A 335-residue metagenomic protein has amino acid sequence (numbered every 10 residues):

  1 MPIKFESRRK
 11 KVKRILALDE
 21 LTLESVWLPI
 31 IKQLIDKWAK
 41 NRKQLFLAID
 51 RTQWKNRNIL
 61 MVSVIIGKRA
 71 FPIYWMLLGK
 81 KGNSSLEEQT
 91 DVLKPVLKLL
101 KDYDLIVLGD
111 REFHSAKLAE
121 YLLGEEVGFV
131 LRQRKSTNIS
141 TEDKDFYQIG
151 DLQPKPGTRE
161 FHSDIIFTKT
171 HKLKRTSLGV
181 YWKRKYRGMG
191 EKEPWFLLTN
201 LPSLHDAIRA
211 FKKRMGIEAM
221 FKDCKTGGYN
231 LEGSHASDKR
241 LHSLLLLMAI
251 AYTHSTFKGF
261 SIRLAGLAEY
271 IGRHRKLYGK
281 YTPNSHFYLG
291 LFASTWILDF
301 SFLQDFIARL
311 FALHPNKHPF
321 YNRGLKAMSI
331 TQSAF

Functional and structural regions predicted by a protein language model:
M1-A17: A structured, charge-rich N-terminal accessory region that forms the first stable segment of a protein and links
E6-R8, L23-I31, K40-L45, N56 (+1 more regions): Single, function-defining residue in the core of a domain
L16-E24: Metal-dependent phosphoesterase signature
Q33-D36, L47-D50: Short secondary-structure capping/turn segments at boundaries of alpha-helices and beta-strands
A48-L60: An active-site-proximal beta-strand-loop segment
S63: Acidic (Asp/Glu)-rich catalytic clusters
